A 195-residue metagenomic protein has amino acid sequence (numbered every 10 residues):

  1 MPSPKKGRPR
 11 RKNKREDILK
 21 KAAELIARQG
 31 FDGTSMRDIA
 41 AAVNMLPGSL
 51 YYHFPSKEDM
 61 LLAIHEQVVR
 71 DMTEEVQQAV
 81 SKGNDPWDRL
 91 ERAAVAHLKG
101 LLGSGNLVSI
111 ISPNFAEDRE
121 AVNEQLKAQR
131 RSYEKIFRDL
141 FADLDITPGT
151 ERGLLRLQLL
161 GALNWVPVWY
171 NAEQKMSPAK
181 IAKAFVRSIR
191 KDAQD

Functional and structural regions predicted by a protein language model:
M1-N13, D17, G83: N-terminal intrinsically disordered/low-complexity leader segments
D17, K21, L25-D59, A63: Helix-turn-helix
A63, Q77-G103, R156: Hydrophobic alpha-helical connector segments
R70-T73, R92, E120-I146, R152-L157 (+1 more regions): Amphipathic alpha-helical packing segments from all-alpha helical-bundle domains
L98, G149-V168, K180-R190: Hydrophobic alpha-helical segments that form the core of small-molecule binding pockets and/or dimer interfaces
L101-A121, R138, V168: Amphipathic alpha-helical segments used for helix-helix packing
